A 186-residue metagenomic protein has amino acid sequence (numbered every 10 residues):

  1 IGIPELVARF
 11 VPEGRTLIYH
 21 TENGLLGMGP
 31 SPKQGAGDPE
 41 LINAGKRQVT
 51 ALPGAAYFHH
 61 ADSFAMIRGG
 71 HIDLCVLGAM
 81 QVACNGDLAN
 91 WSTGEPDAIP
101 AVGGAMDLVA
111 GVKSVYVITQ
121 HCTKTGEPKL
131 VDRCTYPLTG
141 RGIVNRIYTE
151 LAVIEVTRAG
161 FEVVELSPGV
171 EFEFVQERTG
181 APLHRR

Functional and structural regions predicted by a protein language model:
I1-P30: N-terminal low-complexity or amphipathic/hydrophobic leaders
G27-R186: Conserved phosphate- and dinucleotide-binding cores of soluble alpha/beta proteins, encompassing both enzyme active
